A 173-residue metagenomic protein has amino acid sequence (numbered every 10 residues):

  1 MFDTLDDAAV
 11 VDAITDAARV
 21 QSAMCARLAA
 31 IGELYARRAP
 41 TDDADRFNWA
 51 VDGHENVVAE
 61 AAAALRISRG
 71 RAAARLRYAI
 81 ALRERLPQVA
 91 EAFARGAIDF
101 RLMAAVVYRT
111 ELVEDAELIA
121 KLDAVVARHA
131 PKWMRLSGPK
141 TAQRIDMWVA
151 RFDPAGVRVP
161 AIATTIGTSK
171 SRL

Functional and structural regions predicted by a protein language model:
M1-L173: Conserved C-terminal region and hinge/linker of Rieske [2Fe-2S] proteins, especially in Rieske oxygenase systems
